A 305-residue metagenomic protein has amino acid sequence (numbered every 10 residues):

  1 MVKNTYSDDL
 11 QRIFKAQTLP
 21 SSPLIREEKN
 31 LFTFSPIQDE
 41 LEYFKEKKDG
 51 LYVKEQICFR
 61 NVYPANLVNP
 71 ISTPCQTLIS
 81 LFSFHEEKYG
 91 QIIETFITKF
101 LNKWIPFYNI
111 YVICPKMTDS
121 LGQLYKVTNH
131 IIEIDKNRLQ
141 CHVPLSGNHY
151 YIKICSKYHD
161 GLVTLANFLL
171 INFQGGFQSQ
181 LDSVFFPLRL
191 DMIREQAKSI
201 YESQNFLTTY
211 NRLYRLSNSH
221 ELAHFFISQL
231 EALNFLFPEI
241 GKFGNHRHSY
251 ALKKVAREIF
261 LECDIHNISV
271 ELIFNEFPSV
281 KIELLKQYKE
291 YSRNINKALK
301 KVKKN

Functional and structural regions predicted by a protein language model:
M1-E87, N129-L181, M192-E195, E202: Class II aminoacyl-tRNA synthetase-like tRNA-binding/catalytic domains
D8, Q76, E94, L188-D191 (+2 more regions): Non-catalytic, well-ordered alpha-helical scaffold segments
Q56-N61, T98, M192-I193, S228-E239 (+1 more regions): Short, hydrophobic/amphipathic alpha-helical patches that form generic packing surfaces within helical domains
C58-Q140, R247-K254, E271-E276: Extended, charged alpha-beta segments that form solvent-exposed binding/catalytic grooves in nucleic-acid-handling
F186-R189, S269: Mobile "lid/hinge" segments at catalytic clefts and subdomain interfaces of large enzymes
Y201-E221, L272-F277: Short, conserved aromatic-histidine micro-motifs
Y214-F243, R247, F277-K281, L285: A structural-propensity feature for long, helix-poor, extended segments
K242-L252, E258-N305: Extended, well-ordered alpha-helical scaffold/bundle regions in very large, multi-domain proteins
